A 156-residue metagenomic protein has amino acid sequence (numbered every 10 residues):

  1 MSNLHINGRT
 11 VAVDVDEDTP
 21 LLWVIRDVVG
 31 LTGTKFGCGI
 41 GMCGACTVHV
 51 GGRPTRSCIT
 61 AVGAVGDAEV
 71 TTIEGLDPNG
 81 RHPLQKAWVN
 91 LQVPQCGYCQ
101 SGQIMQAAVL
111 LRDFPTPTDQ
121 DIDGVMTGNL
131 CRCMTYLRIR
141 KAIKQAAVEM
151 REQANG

Functional and structural regions predicted by a protein language model:
M1-G156: Signature of N-terminal electron-transfer/Fe-S-associated modules in redox systems
